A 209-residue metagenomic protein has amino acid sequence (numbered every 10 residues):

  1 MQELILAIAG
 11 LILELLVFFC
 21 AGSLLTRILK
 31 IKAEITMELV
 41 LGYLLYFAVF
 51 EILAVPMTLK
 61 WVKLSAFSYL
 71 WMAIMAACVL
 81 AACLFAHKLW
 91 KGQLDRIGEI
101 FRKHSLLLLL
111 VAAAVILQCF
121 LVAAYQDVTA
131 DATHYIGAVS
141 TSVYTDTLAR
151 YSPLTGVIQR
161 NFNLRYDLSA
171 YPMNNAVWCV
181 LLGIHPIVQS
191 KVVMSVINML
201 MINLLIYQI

Functional and structural regions predicted by a protein language model:
M1-F101: Membrane-embedded, hydrophobic transmembrane alpha-helices
A21, I52, V79, A112 (+2 more regions): Hydrophobic alpha-helical transmembrane segments of multipass integral membrane proteins
I28, G92, L106-V111, G183: Short, flexible segments with low predicted structural confidence
E99-L121: Internal/C-terminal transmembrane anchor helices
A114-I209: Active-site lumenal/periplasmic loops and adjacent helix-entry segments of GT-C-fold, multi-pass membrane
